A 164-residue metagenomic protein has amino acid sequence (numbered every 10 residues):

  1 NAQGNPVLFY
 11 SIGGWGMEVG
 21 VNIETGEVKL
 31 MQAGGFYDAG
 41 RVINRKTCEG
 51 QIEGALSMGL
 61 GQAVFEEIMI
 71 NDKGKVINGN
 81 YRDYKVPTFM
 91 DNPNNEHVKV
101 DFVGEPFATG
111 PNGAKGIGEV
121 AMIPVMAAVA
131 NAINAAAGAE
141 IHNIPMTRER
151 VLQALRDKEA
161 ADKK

Functional and structural regions predicted by a protein language model:
N1-K164: C-terminal catalytic domains of large/alpha subunits in multi-subunit enzymes
